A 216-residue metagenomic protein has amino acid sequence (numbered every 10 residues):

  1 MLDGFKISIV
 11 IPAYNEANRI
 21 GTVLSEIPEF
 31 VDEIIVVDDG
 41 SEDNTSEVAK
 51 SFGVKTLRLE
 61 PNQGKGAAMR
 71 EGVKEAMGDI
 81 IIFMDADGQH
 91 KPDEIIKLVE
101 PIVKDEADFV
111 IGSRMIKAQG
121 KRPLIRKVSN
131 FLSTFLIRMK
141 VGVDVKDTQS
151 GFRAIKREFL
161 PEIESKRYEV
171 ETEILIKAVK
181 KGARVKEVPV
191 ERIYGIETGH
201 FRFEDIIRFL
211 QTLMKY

Functional and structural regions predicted by a protein language model:
M1-E26: N-proximal low-complexity "stem/linker" segments adjacent to membrane-targeting elements
I11, L24, D32-S41, L57 (+1 more regions): Short beta-strand/loop segment that forms part of the nucleotide-sugar
E16-R19, S41, K65, K91: Donor nucleotide-sugar binding loop of glycosyltransferases
N18-T22, D43-F52: Acidic helix N-cap motif at the loop->helix transition within catalytic regions of sugar-transfer enzymes
D32-I35, S46-E75: Conserved donor nucleotide-binding strand/loop of the catalytic core
P61-Q63, A67-E75, P92-Y168, Y194-T212 (+1 more regions): Acceptor/aglycone-binding surface of glycosyltransferases and processive sugar-polymer synthases
I81: Short aromatic/hydrophobic "clamp" motif used to bind/position activated sugar donors
V143-D144, S165-K166, I176-I193: Catalytic donor-sugar/metal-binding loop of nucleotide-sugar-dependent glycosyltransferases
